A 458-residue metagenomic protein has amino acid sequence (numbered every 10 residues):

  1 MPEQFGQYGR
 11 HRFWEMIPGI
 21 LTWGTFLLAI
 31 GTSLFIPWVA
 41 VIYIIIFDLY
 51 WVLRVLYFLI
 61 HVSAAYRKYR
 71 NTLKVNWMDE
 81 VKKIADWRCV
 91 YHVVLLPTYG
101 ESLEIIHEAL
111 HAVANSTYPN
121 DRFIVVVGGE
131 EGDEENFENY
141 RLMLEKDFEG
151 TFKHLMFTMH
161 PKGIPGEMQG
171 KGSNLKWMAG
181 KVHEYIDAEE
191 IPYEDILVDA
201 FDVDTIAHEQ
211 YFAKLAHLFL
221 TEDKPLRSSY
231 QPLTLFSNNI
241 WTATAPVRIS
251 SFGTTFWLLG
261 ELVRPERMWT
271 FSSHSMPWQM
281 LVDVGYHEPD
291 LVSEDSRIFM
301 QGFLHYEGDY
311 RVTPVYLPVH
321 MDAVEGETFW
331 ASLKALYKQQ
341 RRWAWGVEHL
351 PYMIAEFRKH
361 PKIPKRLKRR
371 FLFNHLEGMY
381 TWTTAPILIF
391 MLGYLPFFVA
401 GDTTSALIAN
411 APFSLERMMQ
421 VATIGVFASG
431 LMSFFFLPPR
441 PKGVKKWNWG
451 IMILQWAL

Functional and structural regions predicted by a protein language model:
M1-E3, P119-E131, L407-Q420: Long, acidic, intrinsically disordered low-complexity segments
M1-K83: N-terminal membrane-anchoring/stem segments of glycan-assembly enzymes
E3-L21, C89-I106, I363-I387, L454-L458: Loop-to-transmembrane boundary segments
F26-V55, H375-L458: Membrane-embedded multi-pass helical conduit in multi-pass membrane proteins, especially envelope-biosynthetic
L56-N76, I106, P265, E288-S293 (+1 more regions): Juxtamembrane/interface segments at transmembrane-helix termini
A64-V75, E190, Y352-K359, L395: Structured alpha-helical bundle/scaffold domains in large eukaryotic membrane-trafficking regulators
R70-E348: Internal catalytic domains of large membrane-associated glycosyltransferases
Y230, P314-Y316, H320-D322, E327-A406: Long, K/E/R/D-enriched contiguous segments that form extended
